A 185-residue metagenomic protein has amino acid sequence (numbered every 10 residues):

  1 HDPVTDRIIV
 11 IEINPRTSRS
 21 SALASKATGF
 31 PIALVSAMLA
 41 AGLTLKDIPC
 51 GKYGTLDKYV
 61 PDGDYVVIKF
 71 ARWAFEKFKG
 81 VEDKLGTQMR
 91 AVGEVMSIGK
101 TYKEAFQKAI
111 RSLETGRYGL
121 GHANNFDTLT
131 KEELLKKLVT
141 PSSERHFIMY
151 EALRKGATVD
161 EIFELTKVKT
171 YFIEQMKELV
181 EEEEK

Functional and structural regions predicted by a protein language model:
H1-E184: ATP-dependent carboxylate activation and anion-phosphoryl transfer catalytic cores that bind Mg-ATP to form
